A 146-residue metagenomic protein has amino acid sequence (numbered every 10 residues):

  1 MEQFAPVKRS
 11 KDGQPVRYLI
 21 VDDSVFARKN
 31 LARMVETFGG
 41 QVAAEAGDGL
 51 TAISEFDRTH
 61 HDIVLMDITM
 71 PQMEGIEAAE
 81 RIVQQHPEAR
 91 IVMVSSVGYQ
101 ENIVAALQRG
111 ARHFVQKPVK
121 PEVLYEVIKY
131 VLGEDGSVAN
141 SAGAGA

Functional and structural regions predicted by a protein language model:
V25-A44: Two-component/phosphorelay signaling modules centered on CheY-like receiver
D48-T51, E74-E77: Acidic catalytic/metal-coordinating carboxylates
T59-L65: Active-site beta3 strand of CheY-like receiver
M70: Receiver (REC) domain active-site loop signature in two-component systems and cognate sites in sensor histidine kinases
V97-G98: Short, conserved "switch-loop" micro-motifs in signal-transduction and mechanochemical regulators
E101, V119-I128: C-terminal output helix
